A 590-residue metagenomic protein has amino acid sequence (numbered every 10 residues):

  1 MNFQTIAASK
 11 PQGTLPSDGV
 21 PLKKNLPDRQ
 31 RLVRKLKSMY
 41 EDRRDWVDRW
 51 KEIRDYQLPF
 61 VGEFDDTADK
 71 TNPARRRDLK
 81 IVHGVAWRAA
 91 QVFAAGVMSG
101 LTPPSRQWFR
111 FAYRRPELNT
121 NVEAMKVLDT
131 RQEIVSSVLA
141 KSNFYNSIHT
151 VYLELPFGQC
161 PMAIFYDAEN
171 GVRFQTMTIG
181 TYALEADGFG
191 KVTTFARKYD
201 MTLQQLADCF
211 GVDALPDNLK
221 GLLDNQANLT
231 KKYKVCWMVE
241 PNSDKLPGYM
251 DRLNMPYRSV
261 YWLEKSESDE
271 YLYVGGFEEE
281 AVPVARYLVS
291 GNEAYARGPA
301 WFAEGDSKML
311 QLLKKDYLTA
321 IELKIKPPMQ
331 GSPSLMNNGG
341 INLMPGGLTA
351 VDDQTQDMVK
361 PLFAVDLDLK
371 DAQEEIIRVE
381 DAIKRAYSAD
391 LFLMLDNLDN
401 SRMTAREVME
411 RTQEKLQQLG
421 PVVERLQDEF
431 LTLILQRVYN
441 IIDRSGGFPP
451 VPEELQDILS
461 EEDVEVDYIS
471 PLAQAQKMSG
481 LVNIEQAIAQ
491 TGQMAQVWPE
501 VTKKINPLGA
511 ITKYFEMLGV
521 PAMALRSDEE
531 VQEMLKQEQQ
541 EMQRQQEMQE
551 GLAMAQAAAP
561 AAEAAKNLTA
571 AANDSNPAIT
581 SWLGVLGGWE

Functional and structural regions predicted by a protein language model:
M1-L223: Extended, helix-rich architectural segments
M1-R49, I53-E63, K326-E590: C-terminal anchoring/interaction modules
P11-L15, P21, N25-D28, Y166-P345: Structured, contiguous alpha/beta core segments that scaffold functional sites
R31, E123-I134, N143-T150, Q205 (+8 more regions): Exposed alpha-helical structural elements
I53-H83, Y152, G221-N254, T349-V365: An N-terminal domain-start capping segment
V82-A94, P104-F109, L118-N121, V260-Y271 (+2 more regions): Short, mixed-charge, low-aromatic patches
V85-L101, I134-V135, F144-L155, A300-A320 (+3 more regions): Short, Φ-rich (hydrophobic/aromatic) sequence segments
D129-F144, L153, F157, M201 (+14 more regions): A broad, structural surface signal
